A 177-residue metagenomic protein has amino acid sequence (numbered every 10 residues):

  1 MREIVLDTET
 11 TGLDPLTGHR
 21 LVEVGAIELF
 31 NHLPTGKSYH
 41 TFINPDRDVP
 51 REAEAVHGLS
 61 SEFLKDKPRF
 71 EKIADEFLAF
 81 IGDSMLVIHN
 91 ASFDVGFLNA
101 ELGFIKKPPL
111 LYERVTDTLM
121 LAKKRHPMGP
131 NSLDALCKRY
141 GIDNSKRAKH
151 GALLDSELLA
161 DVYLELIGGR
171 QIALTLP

Functional and structural regions predicted by a protein language model:
M1-E113, K123-H126, A135-K149: Conserved non-catalytic scaffold segment of RNase H-like nuclease domains
G129: Glycine-rich phosphate-binding loop plus the immediately following alpha-helix
R147-A152, A173: Short, glycine/charged-rich beta-strand-loop motifs at protein surfaces that mediate ligand recognition and catalysis
G151-L166: Acidic, divalent-metal-coordinating active-site segment for phosphoryl/phosphodiester hydrolysis, typified by short
E165-P177: Acidic two-metal-ion nuclease catalytic site recognized across multiple nuclease folds, prominently DnaQ/RNase D-T
